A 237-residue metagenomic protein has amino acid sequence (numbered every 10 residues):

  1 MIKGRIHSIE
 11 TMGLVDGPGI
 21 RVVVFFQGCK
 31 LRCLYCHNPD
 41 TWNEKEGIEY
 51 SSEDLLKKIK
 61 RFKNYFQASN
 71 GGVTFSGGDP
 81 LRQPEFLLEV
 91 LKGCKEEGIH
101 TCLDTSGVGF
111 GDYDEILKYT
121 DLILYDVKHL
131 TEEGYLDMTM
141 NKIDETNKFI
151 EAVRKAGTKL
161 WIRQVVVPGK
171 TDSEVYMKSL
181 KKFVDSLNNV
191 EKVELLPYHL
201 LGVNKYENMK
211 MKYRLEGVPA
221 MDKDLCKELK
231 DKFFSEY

Functional and structural regions predicted by a protein language model:
M1-V15, P168-Y237: Auxiliary Fe-S-binding modules of radical SAM enzymes
I2, S8, L14-Y50: Canonical Radical SAM [4Fe-4S] cluster-binding loop centered on the CxxxCxxC motif and its immediate flanking residues
P39-S69, V73: Conserved alpha-helical substructure of the radical SAM core
D40-E44, L136-K142, K210-V218: Short glycine-enriched, charge-decorated loop/helix-capping segments at active-site entrances that position
E49, M140, A220-K223: Short, conserved loop/turn and helix-capping segments at secondary-structure boundaries that abut family-defining
K60-N64, S69-G72, G77, L81-L201 (+1 more regions): Conserved AdoMet/S-adenosylmethionine-binding subsite of the radical SAM
